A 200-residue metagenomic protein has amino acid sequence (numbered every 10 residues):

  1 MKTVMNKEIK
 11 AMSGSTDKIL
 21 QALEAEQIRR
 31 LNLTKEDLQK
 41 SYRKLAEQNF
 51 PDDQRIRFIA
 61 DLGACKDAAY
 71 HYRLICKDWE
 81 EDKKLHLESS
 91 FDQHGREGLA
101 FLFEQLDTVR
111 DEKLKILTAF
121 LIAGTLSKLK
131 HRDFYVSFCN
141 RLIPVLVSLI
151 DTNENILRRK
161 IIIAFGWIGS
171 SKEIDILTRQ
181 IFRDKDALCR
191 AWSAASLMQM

Functional and structural regions predicted by a protein language model:
K2-K10, N32-K44, I59-C76, R96-D107 (+2 more regions): Amphipathic alpha-helical scaffolding segments comprising HEAT/armadillo-like alpha-solenoid repeats
I28-L31, N49-F50: Charged, low-complexity interaction regions
D52, E80-E81, R96, D111-K113 (+3 more regions): Alpha-helix N-cap/helix-start positions at coil->helix boundaries
Q54-R57, H86, F101, L117 (+5 more regions): Alpha-solenoid helical repeat scaffolds
A60, D92, A123-S127, G166 (+1 more regions): Structural signature of alpha-helical solenoid repeat scaffolds
Y72-E81, K115-S127: HEAT-repeat alpha-solenoid elements in large eukaryotic scaffold proteins
E154, T178, S193, L197-M200: Short, intrinsically disordered, charge-balanced linker/junction segments flanking boundaries in proteins
